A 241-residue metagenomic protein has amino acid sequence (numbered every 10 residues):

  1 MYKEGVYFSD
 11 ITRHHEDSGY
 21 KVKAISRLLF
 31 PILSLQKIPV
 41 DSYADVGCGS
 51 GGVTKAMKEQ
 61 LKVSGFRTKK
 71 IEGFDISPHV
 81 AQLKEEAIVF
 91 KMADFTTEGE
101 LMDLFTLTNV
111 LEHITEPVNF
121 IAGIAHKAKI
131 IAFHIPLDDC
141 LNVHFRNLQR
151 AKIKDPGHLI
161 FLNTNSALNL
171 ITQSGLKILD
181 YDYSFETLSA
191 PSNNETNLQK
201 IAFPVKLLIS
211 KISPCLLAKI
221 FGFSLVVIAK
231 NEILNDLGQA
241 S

Functional and structural regions predicted by a protein language model:
M1-M102, T108, V118-G123, Y181-S184 (+2 more regions): Conserved N-terminal segment of class I S-adenosyl-L-methionine
L83-E86, N142-N147, A190-E195: Short aromatic-enriched loop/helix-cap "lid" or pocket-rim segments at secondary-structure transitions that line
T108-L111, H134: Residues lining the SAM
H113-E116: Di-metal (Zn2+ and/or Mg2+/Mn2+) metal-binding site signature of metallo-dependent hydrolases with the MBL/beta-CASP
G123-K127, H134: Conserved helix-to-beta-strand junction in the class I
H134-H158: Short, glycine-/aromatic-enriched active-site segment of Class I SAM-dependent methyltransferases
L159-G175: Short alpha-helix
L179-K206: Conserved catalytic loop of SAM-dependent methyltransferase domains
